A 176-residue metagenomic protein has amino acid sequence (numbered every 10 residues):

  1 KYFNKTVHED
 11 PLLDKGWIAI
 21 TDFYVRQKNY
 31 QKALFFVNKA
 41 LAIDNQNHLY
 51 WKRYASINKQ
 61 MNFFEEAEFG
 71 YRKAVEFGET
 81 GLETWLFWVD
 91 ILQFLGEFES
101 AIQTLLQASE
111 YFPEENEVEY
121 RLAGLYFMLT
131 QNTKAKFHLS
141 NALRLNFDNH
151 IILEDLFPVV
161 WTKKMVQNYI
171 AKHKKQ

Functional and structural regions predicted by a protein language model:
K5-T6, K39-A40, K73-A74, Q107-A108 (+1 more regions): Canonical positions in the second alpha-helix
E9, I43, F77, Y111-F112 (+1 more regions): Structural marker of alpha-solenoid helical repeat scaffolds
D14-K15, H48-L49, G81-E83, N116-E117 (+1 more regions): Helix-start (N-cap) detector for alpha-helical repeat units in TPR-like alpha-solenoids, especially tetratricopeptide
A19, R53, F87, R121 (+1 more regions): Canonical tetratricopeptide repeat
R26, Q60-M61, F94-L95, M128 (+1 more regions): Register position in tetratricopeptide repeats
G124-M128, N132-I151, K174: TPR/TPR-like (Sel1-like) alpha-helical repeat modules
